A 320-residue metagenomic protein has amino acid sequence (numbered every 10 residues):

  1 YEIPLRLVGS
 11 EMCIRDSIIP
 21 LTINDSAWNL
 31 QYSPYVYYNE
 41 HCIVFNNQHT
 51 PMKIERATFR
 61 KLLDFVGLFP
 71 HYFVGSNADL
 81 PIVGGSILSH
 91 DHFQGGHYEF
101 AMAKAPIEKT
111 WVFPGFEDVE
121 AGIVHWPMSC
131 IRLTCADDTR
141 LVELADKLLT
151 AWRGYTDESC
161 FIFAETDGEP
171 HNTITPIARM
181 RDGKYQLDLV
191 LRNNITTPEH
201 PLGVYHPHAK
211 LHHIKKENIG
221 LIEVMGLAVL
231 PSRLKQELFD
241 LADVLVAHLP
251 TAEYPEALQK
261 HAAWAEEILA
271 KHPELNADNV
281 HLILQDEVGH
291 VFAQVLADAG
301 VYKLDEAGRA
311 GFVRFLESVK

Functional and structural regions predicted by a protein language model:
Y1-I14: Short, small-residue-biased leader/transition segments that mark boundaries at the very start of proteins
D16-Y35: Conserved oxyanion/phosphate-binding beta-strand-loop segments in alpha/beta enzyme cores
S17, H49-V74: Helical scaffold of the NTase/Pol beta-like nucleotidyltransferase catalytic core
S33-Q48, I123-P127: Residues forming anionic-ligand binding surfaces in small-molecule and nucleic-acid pockets of primarily soluble enzymes
E40-H41, N46, V83-F100, V190: Histidine-centered divalent-metal-coordination microenvironment in nucleic-acid enzymes
A57, P70-S86, G95-T156: Catalytic or ion-translocation cores adjacent to nucleophile or general acid/base/metal-coordination motifs in diverse
P81-S89, D167-T173: Beta-rich nucleic-acid/ligand-interaction surfaces
G122-K320: C-terminal accessory/tail domains of diverse enzymes
